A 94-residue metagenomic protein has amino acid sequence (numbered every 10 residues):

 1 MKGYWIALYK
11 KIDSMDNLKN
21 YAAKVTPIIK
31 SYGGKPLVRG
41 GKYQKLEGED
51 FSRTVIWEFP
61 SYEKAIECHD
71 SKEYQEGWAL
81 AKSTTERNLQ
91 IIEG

Functional and structural regions predicted by a protein language model:
M1-R53, P60-D70, E93-G94: Short S/T/G/P-rich N-terminal loop/turn motif that feeds into the first structured element of a domain
Y62-Q90: C-terminal structural segments of small proteins and small subunits
